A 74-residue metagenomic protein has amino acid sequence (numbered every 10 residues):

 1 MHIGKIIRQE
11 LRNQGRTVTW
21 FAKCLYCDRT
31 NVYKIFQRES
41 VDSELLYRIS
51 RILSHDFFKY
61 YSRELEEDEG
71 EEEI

Functional and structural regions predicted by a protein language model:
M1-W20: A short, Lys/Arg-rich alpha-helix, primarily the initiator
Q9, G15, K34, Y61-I74: Short, charged recognition helix plus adjacent turn of helix-turn-helix-like nucleic-acid-binding domains
R12, Q37-R38, R51: Residue-level detection of the helix-turn-helix DNA-binding "recognition helix"
G15-Y33: Short alpha-helical DNA-recognition segment
D28, E39, E64-E67: The DNA-recognition helices of helix-turn-helix-type DNA-binding domains
R38-E44: Short, solvent-exposed alpha-helical "recognition" segments
E44-Y60: DNA major-groove recognition helix of helix-turn-helix/homeodomain DNA-binding modules
